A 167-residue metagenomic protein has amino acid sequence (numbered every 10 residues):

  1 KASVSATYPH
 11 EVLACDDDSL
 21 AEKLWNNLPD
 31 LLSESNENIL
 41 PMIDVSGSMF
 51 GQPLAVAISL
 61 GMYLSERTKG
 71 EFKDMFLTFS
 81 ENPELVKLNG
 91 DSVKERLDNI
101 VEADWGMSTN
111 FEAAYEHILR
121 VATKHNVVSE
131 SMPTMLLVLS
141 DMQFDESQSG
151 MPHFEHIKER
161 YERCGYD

Functional and structural regions predicted by a protein language model:
K1-D167: Acidic, glycine-rich A-domain
